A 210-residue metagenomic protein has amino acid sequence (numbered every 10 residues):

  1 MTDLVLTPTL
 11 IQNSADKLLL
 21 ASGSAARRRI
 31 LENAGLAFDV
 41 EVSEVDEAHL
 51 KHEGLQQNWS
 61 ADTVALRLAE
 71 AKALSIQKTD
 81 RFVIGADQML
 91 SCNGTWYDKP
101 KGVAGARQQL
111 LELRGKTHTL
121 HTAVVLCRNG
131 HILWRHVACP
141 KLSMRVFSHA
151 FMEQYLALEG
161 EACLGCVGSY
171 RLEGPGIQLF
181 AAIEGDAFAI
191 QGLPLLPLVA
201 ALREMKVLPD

Functional and structural regions predicted by a protein language model:
M1-F82, A150, A157, L196 (+1 more regions): N-terminal polybasic phosphate/anion-binding patch
L31, A69, D87, A106 (+2 more regions): Residue-level signal for inorganic ion chemistry
K78-R81, G115-L120: Short arginine-rich
Q88-H118, M144: Active-site-adjacent loop/tail segments of enzyme domains
Q88-L90, L120-C127, Y170: Short beta-strand scaffold segments in enzyme catalytic cores
S91, V125-R128, R145, A182: Short beta-strand-to-turn element immediately C-terminal to the catalytic PLP-Schiff-base lysine in fold type I
Q109-L111, A123-C127, H131-R135, C139-P140: Anionic-ligand binding region
R135-P209: Active-site oxyanion/phosphate-handling segment shared across diverse enzymes
